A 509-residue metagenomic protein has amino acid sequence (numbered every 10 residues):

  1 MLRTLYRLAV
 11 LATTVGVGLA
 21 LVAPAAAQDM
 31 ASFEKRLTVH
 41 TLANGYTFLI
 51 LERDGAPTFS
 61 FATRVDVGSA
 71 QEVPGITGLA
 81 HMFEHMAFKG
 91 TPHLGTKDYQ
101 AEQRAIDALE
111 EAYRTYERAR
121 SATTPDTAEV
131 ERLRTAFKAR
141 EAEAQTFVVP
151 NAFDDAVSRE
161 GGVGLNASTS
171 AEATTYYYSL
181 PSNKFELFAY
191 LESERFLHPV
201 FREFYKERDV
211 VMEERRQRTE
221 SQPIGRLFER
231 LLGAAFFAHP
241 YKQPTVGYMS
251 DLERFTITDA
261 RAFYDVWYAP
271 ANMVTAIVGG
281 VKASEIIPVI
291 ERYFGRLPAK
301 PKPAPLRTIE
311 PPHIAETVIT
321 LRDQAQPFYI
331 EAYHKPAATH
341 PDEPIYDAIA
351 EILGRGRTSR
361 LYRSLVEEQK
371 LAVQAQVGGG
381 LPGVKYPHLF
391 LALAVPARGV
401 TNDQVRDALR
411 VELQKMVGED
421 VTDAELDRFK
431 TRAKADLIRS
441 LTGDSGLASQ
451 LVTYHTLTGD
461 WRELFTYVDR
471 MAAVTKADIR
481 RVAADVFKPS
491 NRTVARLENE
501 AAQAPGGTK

Functional and structural regions predicted by a protein language model:
M1-L5: N-terminal secretory signal peptides that target proteins for export/translocation
L8-A20: Bacterial N-terminal signal peptides
A26-Q71, Q100-N183, Y205, Q217-P270 (+8 more regions): Non-catalytic beta-strand/loop surface segments
G68-V73, H93, H198, A283-S284 (+3 more regions): Short beta-strands and strand-coil junctions in structured, solvent-facing domains, enriched
T77-H85, K89: Active-site recognition of the HExxH zinc-binding catalytic motif
E194-F201, Y293-P301, R410-V421: A common structural junction motif
